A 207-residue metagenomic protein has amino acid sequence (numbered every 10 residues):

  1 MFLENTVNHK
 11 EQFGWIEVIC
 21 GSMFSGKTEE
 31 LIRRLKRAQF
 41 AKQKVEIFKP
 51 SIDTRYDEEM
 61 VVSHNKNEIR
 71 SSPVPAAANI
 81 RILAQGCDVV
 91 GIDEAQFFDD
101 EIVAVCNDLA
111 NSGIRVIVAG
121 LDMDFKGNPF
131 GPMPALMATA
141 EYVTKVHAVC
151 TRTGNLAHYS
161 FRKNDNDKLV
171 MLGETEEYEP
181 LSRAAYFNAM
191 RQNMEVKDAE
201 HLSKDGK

Functional and structural regions predicted by a protein language model:
F2-Q85, D124-A135, K145-A148, N166 (+1 more regions): Conserved P-loop
R34, A104-S112, P132-T139: Catalytic-core regions built around general acid/base machinery
K44, R115, Y142: Residues at the starts of beta-strands that form the adenosine-phosphate
A84-F98: Conserved P-loop NTPase "ATPase switch" module shared by AAA+ and STAND
D88, A140-E141: Conserved acidic residues
G91, I114-D122: Structural recognition of the conserved hydrophobic beta-strand(s) that form the central parallel beta-sheet of P-loop
E94-L109, M123-F130: Conserved ATPase-coupling elements of RecA-like P-loop NTPase cores
E141, H147-D165: Conserved AAA+ ATPase core "coupling" helix
